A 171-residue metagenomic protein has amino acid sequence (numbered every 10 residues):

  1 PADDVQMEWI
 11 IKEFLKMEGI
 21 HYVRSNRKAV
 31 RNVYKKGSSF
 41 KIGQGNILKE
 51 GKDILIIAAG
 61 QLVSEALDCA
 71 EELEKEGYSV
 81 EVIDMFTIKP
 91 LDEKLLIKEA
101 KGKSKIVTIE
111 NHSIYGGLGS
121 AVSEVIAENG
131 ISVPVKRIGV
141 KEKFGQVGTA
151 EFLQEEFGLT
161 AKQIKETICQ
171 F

Functional and structural regions predicted by a protein language model:
P1-K16: Conserved thiamine diphosphate
K16-M17, R24-F171: Thiamine diphosphate
